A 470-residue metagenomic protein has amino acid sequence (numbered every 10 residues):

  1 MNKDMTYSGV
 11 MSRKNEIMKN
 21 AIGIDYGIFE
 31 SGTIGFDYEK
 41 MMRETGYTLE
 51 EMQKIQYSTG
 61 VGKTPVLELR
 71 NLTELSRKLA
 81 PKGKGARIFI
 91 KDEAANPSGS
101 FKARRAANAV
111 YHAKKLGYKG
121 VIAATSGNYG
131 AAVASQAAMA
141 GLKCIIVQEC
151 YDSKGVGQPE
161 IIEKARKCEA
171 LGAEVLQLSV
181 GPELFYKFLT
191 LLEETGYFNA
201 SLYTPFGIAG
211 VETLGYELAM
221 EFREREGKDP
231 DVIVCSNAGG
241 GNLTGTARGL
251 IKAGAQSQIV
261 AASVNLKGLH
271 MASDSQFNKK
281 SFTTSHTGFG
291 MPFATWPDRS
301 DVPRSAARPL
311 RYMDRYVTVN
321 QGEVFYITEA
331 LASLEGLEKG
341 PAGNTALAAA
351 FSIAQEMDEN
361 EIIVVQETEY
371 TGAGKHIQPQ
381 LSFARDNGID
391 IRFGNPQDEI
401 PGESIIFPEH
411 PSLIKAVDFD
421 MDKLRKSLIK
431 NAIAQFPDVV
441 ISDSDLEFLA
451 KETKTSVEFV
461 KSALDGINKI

Functional and structural regions predicted by a protein language model:
M1-K119: Positively charged, low-complexity intrinsically disordered leader regions
K63, F185-E193, K252-E338, Q380-N468: Active-site/ligand-binding loops adjacent to catalytic centers
P65, I90, K102, G127 (+7 more regions): Buried hydrophobic positions in well-ordered alpha/beta secondary-structure cores of metabolic enzymes
A94-A103, G120-Y129, L202-I208, V234-G239 (+3 more regions): Active-site nucleophile and cofactor-binding loops and adjacent substrate-binding regions of central metabolic enzymes
N108-G117, A131-K143, R248-G254, A348-D358: Alpha-helix C-terminal capping segments
A113-Q136, A140-C150, D229-G245, V260 (+2 more regions): A short, small-residue-rich loop immediately preceding and capping a beta-strand
I145-D229, N265, M271-T318, V324: Small/polar-residue-rich loop-to-helix segments that shape phosphate-bearing ligand pockets
N237-R248, K252, Q321-I389, F436: Claisen-condensing/thiolase-fold acyl-transfer catalytic domains that form or cleave C-C bonds in fatty acid
